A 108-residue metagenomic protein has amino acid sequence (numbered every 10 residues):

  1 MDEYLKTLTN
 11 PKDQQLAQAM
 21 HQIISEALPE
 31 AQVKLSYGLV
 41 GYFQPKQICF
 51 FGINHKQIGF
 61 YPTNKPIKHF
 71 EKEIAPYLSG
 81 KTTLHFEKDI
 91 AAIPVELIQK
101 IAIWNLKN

Functional and structural regions predicted by a protein language model:
M1-N108: Charge-dense, helix-prone N-terminal extensions
